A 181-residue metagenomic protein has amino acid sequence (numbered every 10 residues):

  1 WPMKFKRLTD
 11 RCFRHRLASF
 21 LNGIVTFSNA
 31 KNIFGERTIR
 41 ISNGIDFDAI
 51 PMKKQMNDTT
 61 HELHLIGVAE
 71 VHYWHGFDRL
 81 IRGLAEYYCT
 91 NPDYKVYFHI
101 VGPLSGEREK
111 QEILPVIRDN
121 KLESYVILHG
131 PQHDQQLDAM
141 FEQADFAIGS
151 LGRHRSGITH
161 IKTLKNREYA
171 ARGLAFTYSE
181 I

Functional and structural regions predicted by a protein language model:
W1, T38: Active-site proximal beta-strand in glycosyltransferases
M3-I24: Membrane-proximal helix-turn-helix segments that form the acceptor-binding/catalytic region of lipid-linked
F27, I41, L65-A69, V101 (+2 more regions): Short hydrophobic "strand-cap" motifs at the C-terminus of beta-strands
G44: Carbohydrate-associated surface elements
F47-H64, Y88-D93: Nucleotide-sugar donor-binding and catalytic loop/hinge architecture of NDP-sugar-dependent glycosyltransferases
N57-L84, F98-I100: Conserved donor-binding/catalytic core segment of Leloir-type glycosyltransferases
H75, Q135-L137, A147-A170, T177-I181: Nucleotide-sugar-dependent
V101-G102, K110-A139, Q143-F146: Nucleotide-activated donor-binding/catalytic signature segment of Leloir-type glycosyltransferases, i.e., the conserved
